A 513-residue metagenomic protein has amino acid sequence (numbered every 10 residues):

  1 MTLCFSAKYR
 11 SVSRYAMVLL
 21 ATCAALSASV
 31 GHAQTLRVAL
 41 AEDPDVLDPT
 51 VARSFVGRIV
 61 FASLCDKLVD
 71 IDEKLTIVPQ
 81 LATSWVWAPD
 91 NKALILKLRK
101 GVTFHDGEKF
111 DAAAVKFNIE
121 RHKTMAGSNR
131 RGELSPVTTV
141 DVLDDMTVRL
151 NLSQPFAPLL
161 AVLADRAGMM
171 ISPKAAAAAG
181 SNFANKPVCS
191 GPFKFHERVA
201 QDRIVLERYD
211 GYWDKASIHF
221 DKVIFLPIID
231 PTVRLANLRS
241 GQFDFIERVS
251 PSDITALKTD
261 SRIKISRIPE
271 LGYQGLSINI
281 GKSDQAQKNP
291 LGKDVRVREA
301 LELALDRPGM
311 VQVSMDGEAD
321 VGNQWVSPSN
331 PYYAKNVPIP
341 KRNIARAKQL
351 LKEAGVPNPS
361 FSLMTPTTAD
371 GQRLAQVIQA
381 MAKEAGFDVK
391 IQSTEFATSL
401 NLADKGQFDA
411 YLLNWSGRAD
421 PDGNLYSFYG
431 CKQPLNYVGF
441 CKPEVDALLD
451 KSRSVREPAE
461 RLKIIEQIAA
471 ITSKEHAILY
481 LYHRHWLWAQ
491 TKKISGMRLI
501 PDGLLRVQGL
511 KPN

Functional and structural regions predicted by a protein language model:
M1-V12: N-terminal secretory signal peptides that target proteins for export/translocation
S6, K97, R131-A175: Surface-exposed binding/hinge segments that line and control ligand-binding clefts or catalytic entry sites
Y15-S27: Bacterial N-terminal signal peptides
S27-A33: Sec/Tat signal peptide C-region and signal peptidase I cleavage site
A39-P89, F117-E120, V188-C189: N-terminal lobe/hinge region of extracytoplasmic solute-binding protein
E73, R99-N129, T139-D141, P187 (+4 more regions): Extracytoplasmic/periplasmic ligand-capture domains
P89-D90, D144-M146, A200: Residue-level recognition of beta-strand termini and adjacent short loop/turns
W488-N513: Long beta-strand-rich cores associated with HINT superfamily self-processing modules
